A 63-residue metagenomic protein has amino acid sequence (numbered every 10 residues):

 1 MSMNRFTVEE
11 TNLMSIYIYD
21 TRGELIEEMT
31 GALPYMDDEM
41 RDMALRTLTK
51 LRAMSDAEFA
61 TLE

Functional and structural regions predicted by a protein language model:
S2-E28: N-terminal acidic leader/helix
I26-M36: Short linear, low-complexity motifs centered on an aromatic residue
P34-E63: Short, charge-rich amphipathic interface segments used for partner binding and complex assembly
